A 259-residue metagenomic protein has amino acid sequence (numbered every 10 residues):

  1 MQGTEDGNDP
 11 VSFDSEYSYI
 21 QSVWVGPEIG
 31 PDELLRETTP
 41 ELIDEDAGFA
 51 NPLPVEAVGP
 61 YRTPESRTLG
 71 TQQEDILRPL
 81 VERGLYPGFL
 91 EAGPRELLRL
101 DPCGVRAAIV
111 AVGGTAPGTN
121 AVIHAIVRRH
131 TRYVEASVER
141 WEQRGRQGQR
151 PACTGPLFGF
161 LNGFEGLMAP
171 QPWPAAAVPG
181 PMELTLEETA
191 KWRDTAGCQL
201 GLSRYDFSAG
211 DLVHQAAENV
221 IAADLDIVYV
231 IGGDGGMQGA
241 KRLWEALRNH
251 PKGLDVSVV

Functional and structural regions predicted by a protein language model:
G3-I43, E96-P172: N-terminal phosphate-binding or glycine-rich loops at protein starts, especially the Walker A/P-loop of NTPases
D6, S18-L85: Helix-enriched interaction subdomains in cytosolic or periplasmic regions, typified by TIR/SEFIR signaling/NADase cores
P52-L100, P170-D226, G235: Glycine-rich oxoanion-binding loops at beta->alpha junctions
R106-G118, C198-S203, D226-G232: Short glycine-rich or small-residue beta-strand-to-loop segments that form or flank ligand, phosphate, metal/Fe-S
T115-I126, L167-A169, S208-H214, G233-R242: Short glycine/serine/threonine-rich phosphate/pyrophosphate-binding segments that cradle anionic phosphate groups
A152, D194, P251-G253: Short, well-ordered coil/turn elements that cap or connect secondary structure elements
P156-L161, L200-L202, V230-G232, Q238 (+1 more regions): General beta-strand structural signal in soluble alpha/beta enzymes
W244-V259: Short, acidic/small-residue loops that bind anionic groups at enzyme active sites
